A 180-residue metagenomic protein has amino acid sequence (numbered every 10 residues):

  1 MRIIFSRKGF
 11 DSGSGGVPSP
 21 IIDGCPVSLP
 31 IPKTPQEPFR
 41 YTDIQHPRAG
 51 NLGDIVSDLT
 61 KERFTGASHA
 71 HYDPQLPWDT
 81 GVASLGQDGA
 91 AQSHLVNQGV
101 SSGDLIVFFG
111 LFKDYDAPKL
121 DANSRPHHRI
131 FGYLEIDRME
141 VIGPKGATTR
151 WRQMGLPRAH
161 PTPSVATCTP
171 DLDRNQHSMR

Functional and structural regions predicted by a protein language model:
M1-G50, P126-R129, M139-R180: Contiguous surface segments at macromolecular interaction interfaces
F5, L105, F131-Y133: Conserved hydrophobic/aromatic beta-strand scaffold that supports enzyme active sites
N51-A117, A122-H127: Short N-terminal edge-element motif at the start of the domain
E135-D137: Short beta-strand and beta-hairpin "edge-sheet" elements
